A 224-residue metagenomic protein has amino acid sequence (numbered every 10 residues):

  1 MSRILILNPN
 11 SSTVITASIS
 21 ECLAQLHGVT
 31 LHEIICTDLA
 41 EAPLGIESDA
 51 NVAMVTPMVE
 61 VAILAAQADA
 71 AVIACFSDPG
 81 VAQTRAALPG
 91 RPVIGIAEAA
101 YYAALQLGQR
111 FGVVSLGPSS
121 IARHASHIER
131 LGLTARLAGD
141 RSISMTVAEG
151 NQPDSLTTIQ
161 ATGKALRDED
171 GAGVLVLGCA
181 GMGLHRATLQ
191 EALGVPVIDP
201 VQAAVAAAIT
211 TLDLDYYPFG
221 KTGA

Functional and structural regions predicted by a protein language model:
I4-H27: N-terminal beta1-alpha1 ligand-phosphate binding loop
I6-L7, D69-C75, G171-C179: Periplasmic-binding protein-like
T30, A87-R91, L107, R136 (+1 more regions): Short, structured coil segments at secondary-structure junctions
I35-E60, A148-Q152: N-terminal beta-loop-helix "entrance" segment that forms/cooperates in small-molecule cofactor or anionic ligand
D49, A53-A68, T157-A172: Short, well-structured alpha-helical segments in soluble
T56-L107, V113: Glycine/small-residue-rich loop that forms an oxyanion/phosphate-binding "nest" at active or ligand-binding sites
S119-A180: Active-site rim beta-loop-alpha module in soluble metabolic enzymes
I198-Y217: Short, flexible loop segments at boundaries between secondary-structure elements
